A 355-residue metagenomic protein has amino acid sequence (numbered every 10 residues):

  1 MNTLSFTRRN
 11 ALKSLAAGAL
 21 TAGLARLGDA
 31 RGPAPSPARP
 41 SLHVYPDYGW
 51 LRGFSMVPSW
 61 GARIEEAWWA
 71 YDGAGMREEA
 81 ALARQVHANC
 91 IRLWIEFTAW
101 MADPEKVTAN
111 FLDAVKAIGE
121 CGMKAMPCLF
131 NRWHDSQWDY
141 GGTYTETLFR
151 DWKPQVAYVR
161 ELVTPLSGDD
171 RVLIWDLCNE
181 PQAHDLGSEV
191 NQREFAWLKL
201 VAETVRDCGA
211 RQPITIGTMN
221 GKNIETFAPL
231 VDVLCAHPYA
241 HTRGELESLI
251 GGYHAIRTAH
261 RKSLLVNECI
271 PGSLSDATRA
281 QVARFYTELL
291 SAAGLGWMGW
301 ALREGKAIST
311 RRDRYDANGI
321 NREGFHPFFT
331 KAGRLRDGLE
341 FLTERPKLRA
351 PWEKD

Functional and structural regions predicted by a protein language model:
N2-A19: N-terminal secretory signal peptides and thylakoid transit peptides that target proteins across membranes
A25-P40: C-terminal segment of N-terminal export signals and the immediately downstream linker at the start of the mature
A38-V233, H237-A240, G244, H260 (+6 more regions): Active-site mouth of glycoside hydrolases
V107-F111, S248-G251, R279-F285: Charged helix-capping and loop-helix junction motifs
Q182-G187, I256-F285: Active-site clefts of carbohydrate-active enzymes
T242-A255: Substrate-binding surface in catalytic domains of secreted glycosidases
L265, L274-T343, R349: Substrate-binding cleft of secreted/luminal carbohydrate-active enzymes
P351-D355: Catalytic domains of carbohydrate-active enzymes that cleave complex glycans
